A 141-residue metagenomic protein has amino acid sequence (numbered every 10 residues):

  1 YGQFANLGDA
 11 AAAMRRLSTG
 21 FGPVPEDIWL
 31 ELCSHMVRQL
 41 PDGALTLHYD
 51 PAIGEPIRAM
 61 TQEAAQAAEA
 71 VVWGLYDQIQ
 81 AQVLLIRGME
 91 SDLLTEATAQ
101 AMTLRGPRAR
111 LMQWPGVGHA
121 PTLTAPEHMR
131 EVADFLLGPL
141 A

Functional and structural regions predicted by a protein language model:
G2, N6, A64-V71, L94 (+1 more regions): Soluble or luminal CAZymes and related metallo-dependent hydrolases
G2-A59: Conserved alpha/beta-hydrolase catalytic His-Asp/Glu region
T19, A81-L84, A141: Generic structural signal for secondary-structure transition and capping sites
V37-L104, Q113: Conserved serine/cysteine hydrolase catalytic core
R108-R110: Conserved beta-strand segments of alpha/beta enzyme cores
W114-M129: Catalytic histidine-centered segment of alpha/beta-hydrolase-like enzymes
E131-P139: C-terminal alpha-helix
